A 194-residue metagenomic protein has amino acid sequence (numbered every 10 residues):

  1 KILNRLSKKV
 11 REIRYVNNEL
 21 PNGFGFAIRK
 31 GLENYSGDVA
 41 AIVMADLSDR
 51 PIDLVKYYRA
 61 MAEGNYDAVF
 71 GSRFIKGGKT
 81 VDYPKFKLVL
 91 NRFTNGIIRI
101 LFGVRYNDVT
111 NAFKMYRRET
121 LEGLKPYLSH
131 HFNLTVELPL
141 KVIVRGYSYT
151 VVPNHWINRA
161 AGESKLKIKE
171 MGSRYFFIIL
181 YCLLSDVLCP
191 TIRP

Functional and structural regions predicted by a protein language model:
K1-V16: Acidic donor-binding segment of Leloir-type glycosyltransferases
K8-R11, K56, L101-V104, Y127-P194: Hydrophobic helical membrane-anchoring modules
V16-N34, V39-I42, P51-F132, N158-K167 (+1 more regions): Acceptor/aglycone-binding surface of glycosyltransferases and processive sugar-polymer synthases
A45: Walker B catalytic motif
S48: Chalcogenol-based redox active-site neighborhoods
